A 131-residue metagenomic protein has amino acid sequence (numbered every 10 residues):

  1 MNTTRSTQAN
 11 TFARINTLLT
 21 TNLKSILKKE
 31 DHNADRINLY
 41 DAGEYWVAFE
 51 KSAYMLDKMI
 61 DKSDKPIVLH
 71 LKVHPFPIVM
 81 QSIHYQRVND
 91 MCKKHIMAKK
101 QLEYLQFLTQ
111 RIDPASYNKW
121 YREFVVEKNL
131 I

Functional and structural regions predicted by a protein language model:
N2-I131: Basic, polar low-complexity surface loops/patches
